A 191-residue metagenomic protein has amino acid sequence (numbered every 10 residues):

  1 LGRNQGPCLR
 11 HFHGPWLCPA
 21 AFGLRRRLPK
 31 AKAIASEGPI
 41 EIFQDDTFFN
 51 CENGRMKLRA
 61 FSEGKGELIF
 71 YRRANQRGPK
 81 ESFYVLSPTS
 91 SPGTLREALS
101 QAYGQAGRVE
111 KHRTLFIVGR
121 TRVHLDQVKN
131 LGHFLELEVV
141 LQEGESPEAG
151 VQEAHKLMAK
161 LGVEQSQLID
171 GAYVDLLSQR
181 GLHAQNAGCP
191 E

Functional and structural regions predicted by a protein language model:
L1-R10, G14-R120, L161-E191: N-terminal strand-loop-strand beta-hairpin
G2, R27-K30, L135, Q152-K156: Glyoxalase I/VOC metalloenzyme domain signal
A20, P88, Q127-N130, E143-V151: Short capping loops/turns at secondary-structure boundaries
R77-F83, L135-E136, S146-E148: A short, polar/proline- and glycine-enriched secondary-structure boundary/capping micro-motif
T94, K111, G132, A149-K156: Residues forming well-ordered secondary-structure scaffolds
Q105, E110-E143: Conserved, surface-exposed functional patches that form binding/active-site neighborhoods
E145-I169: Mixed-charge, glycine-accented linear interaction segment located at domain edges/termini
